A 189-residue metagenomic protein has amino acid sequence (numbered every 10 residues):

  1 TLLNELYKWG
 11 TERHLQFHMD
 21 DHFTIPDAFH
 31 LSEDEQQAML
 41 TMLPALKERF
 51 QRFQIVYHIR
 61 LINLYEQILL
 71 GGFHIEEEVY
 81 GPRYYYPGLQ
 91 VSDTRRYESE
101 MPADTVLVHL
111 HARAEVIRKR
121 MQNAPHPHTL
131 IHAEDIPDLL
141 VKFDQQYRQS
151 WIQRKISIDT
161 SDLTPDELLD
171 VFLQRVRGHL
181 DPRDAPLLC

Functional and structural regions predicted by a protein language model:
T1: Walker A/P-loop
N4-I62: Conserved substrate/cofactor phosphate-moiety recognition/catalytic segment in nucleotide-dependent phosphotransferases
L15-F17, V106-L110, I156-I158: Hydrophobic/aromatic beta-strand patches that form the interior of the parallel beta-sheet core in alpha/beta enzyme
P26-S32, G81-P82, K119-N123, D170: Short aromatic-enriched loop/helix-cap "lid" or pocket-rim segments at secondary-structure transitions that line
L40-P102: Glycine-rich phosphate-binding loop used to anchor ATP phosphates in small-molecule kinases, encompassing both
H74-E77, R113-E115, D162-P165: Short, solvent-exposed loop/turn segments at secondary-structure junctions
Y80, Y84-G88, T94-Q146, L188: A glycine- and Lys/Arg-enriched "phosphate-lid" helix/loop adjacent to the NTP-binding pocket of small-molecule kinases
H126, L140-C189: NTP-dependent small-molecule kinase module
